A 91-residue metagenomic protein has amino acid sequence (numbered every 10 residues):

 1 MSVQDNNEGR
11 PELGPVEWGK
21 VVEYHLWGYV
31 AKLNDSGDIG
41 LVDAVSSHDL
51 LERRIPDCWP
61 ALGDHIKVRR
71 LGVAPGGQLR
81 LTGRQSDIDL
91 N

Functional and structural regions predicted by a protein language model:
M1-N91: Single-stranded RNA-binding regions, centering on S1/OB-family and related RNA-binding modules
